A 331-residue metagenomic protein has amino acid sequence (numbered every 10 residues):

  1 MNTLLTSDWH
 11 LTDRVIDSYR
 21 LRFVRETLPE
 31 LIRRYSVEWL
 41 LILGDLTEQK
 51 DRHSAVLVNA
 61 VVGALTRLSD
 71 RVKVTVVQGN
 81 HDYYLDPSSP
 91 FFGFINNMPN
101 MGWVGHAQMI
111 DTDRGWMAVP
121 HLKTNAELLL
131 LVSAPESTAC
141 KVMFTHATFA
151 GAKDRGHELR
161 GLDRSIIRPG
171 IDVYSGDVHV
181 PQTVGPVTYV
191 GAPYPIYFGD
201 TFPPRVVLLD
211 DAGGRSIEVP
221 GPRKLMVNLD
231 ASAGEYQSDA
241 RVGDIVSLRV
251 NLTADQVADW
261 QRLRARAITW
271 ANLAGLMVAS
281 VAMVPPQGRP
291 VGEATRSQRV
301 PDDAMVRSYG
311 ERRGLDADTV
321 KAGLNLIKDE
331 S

Functional and structural regions predicted by a protein language model:
M1-A64, D70, L130-C140: N-terminal active-site segment of His-dependent metallophosphoesterases
L5-S7, W39-D45, K73-N80, G102-A107 (+4 more regions): Active-site neighborhood of phospho(di)ester-bond hydrolases with catalytic His/Asp-centered motifs
V15-D17, L46-A64, Q78-P99, R155 (+3 more regions): Metal-dependent catalytic neighborhoods of phosphoester/phosphodiester hydrolases
V61, D82-S165, A212: Conserved catalytic scaffold of divalent metal-dependent phosphoesterases
T66-D70, S133-S137, R164-P169, A240-V242 (+1 more regions): Short, conserved loop/helix-junction motifs that constitute active-site signature segments in enzyme catalytic cores
N100-W103, D113-W116, K141, G185-P193 (+2 more regions): Active-site regions of enzymes building and remodeling cell-envelope glycoconjugates
R155-I217: Conserved beta-sheet core of the metallophosphoesterase superfamily
D210-S331: Accessory, non-catalytic peripheral segments of nucleic-acid enzymes
